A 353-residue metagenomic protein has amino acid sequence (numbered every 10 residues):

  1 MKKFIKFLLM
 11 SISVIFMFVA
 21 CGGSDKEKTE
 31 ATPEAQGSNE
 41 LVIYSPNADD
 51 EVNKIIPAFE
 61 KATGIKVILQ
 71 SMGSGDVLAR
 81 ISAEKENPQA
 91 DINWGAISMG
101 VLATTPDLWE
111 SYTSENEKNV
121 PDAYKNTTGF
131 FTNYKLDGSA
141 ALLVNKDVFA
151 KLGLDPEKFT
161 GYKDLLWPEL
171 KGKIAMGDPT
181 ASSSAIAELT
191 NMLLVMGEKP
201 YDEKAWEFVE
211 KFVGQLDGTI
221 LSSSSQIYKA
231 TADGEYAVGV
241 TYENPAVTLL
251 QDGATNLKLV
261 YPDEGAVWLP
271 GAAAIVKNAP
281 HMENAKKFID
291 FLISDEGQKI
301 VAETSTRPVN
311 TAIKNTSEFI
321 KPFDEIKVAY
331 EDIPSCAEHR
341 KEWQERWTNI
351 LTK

Functional and structural regions predicted by a protein language model:
M1-E40: Short, low-complexity disordered leader/linker segments with a strong preference for bacterial N-terminal type II
T32, G37, V42-I68, A103 (+1 more regions): Short, polar/charged alpha-helical segment
V42-N53, Q89-A232: Extracytoplasmic ligand-binding site segments that recognize negatively charged/polar headgroups
M99-T104, A232, A237-N256: A ligand-binding cleft/hinge motif common to bilobed small-molecule-binding domains
L143-V148, L193-L194, L269-H281, I300-V301: A bilobed periplasmic-binding-protein/Venus flytrap-type ligand-binding module shared by bacterial periplasmic
G172-G177, F291-N315: Periplasmic-binding protein-like
F208-G214, I220, G253-K277: Periplasmic-binding protein-like
E318-K353: Extracellular/periplasmic bilobal clamshell ligand-binding domains
